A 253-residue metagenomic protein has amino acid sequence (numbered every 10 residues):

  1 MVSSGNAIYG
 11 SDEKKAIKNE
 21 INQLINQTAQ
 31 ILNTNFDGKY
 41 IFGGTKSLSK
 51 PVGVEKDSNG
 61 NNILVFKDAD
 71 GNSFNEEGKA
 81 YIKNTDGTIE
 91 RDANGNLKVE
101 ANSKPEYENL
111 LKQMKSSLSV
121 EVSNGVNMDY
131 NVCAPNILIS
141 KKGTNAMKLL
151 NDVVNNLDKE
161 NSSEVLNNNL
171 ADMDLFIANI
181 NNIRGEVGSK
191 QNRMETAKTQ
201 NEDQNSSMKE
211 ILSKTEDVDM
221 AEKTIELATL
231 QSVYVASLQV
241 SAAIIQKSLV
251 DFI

Functional and structural regions predicted by a protein language model:
M1-L48, N155-I253: Amphipathic alpha-helical polymerization modules
A29, N35-N179, E186: Polar, low-complexity export/assembly segments characteristic of proteins that are secreted or assemble on the cell
